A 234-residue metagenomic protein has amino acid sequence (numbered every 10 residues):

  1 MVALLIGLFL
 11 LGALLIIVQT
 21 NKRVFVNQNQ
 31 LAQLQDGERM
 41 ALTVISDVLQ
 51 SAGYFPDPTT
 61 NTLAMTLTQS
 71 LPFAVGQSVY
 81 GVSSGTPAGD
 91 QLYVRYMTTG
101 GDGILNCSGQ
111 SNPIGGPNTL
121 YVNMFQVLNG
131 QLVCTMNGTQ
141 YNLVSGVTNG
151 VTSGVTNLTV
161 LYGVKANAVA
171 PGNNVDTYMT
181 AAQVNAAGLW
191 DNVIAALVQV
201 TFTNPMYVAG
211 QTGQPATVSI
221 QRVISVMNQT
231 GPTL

Functional and structural regions predicted by a protein language model:
M1-Y54: Aliphatic-rich helix starts adjacent to a transmembrane/signal segment
T20-Q30, Y121-S145: Short, compositionally biased strand/turn segments that nucleate or flank brief secondary-structure elements
R23, A88-L92, I194: A generic secondary-structure signal marking the coil-to-beta-strand transition
N29-Q33, G37-M40, Q50-A52, P56-T59 (+3 more regions): Short linear sequence signals and composition-biased patches located at protein termini or domain-edge surfaces
N61-A64: Coupling/hinge elements of helicase-like and P-loop NTPase modules
T66-G130, C134-T135: C-terminal globular interaction/adhesion domains in large, modular proteins
